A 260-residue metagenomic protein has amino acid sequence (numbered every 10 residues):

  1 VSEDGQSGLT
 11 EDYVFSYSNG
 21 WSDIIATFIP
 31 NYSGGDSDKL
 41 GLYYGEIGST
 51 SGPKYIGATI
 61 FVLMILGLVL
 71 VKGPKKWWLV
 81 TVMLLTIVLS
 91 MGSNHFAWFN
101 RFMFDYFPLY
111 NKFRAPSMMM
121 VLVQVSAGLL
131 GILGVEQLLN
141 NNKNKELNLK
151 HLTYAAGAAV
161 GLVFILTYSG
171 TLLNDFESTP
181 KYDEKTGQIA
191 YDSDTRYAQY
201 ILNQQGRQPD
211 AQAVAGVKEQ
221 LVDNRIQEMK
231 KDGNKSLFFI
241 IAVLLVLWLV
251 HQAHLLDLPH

Functional and structural regions predicted by a protein language model:
V1-S33, G170-R196: Aromatic-rich transmembrane-lumenal/periplasmic boundary elements in polytopic membrane proteins
S2-S7, G41-Y43, L221-V222: Short acidic (Asp/Glu) and glycine-rich catalytic loops that position anionic groups and cofactors
E11-V14, A58, P74-W78: Generic detection of long, well-ordered alpha-helical segments
A26-L63, D223-K235: Individual transmembrane alpha-helix segments
V69-V71: Membrane-proximal intracellular helices of multi-pass ion channels
P74-H260: Contiguous transmembrane helix-bundle modules in multi-pass membrane proteins
